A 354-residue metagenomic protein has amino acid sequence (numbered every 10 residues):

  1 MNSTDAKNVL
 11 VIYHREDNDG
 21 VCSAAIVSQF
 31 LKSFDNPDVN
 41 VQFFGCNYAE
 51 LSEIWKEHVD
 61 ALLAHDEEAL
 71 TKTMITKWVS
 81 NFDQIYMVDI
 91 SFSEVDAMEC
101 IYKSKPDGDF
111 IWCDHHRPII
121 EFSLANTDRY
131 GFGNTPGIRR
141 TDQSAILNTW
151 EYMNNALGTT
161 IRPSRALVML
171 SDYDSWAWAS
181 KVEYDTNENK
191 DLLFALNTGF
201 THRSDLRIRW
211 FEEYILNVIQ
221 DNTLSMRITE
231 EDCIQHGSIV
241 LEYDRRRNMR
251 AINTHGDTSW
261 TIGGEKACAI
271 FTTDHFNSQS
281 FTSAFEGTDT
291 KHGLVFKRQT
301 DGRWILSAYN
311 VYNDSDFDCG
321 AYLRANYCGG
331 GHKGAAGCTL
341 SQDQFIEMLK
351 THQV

Functional and structural regions predicted by a protein language model:
M1-D191, D244-V354: Replace "Mg2+/Mn2+-dependent" with "divalent metal-dependent
W176-E212: Conserved anion/nucleotide-ligand pocket segment
H202-D244: Long, charge-rich alpha-helical interaction segments
